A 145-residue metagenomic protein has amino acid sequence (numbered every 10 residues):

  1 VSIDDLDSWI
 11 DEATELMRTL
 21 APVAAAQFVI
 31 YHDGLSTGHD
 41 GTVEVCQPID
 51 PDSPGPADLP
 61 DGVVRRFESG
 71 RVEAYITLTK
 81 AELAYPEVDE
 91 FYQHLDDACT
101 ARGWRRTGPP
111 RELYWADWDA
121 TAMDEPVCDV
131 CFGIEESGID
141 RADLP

Functional and structural regions predicted by a protein language model:
V1-P145: A solvent-exposed interaction/effector surface
